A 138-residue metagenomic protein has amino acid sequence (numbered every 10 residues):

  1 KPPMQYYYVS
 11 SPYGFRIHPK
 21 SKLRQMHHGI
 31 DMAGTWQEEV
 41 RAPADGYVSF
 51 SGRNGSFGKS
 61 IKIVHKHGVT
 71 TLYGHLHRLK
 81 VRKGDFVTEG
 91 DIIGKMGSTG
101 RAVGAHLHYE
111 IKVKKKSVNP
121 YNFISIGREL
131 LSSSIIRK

Functional and structural regions predicted by a protein language model:
P2-R137: Catalytic cores of peptidoglycan-degrading enzymes
